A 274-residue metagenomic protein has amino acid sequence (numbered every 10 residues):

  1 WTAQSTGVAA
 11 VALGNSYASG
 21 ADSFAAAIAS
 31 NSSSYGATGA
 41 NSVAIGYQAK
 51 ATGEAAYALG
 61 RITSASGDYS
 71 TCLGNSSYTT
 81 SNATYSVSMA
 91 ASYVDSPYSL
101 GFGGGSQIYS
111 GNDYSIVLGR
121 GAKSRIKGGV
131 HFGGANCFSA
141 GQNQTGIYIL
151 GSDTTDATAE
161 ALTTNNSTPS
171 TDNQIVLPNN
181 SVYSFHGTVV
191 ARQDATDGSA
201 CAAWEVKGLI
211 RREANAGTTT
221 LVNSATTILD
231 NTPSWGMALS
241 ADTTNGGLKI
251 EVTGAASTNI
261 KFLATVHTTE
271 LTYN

Functional and structural regions predicted by a protein language model:
W1-I175, H267: Periodic small-residue-enriched repeat registers in elongated scaffold domains
S5, T79, R212, A241-T243: Generic beta-strand structural signal
S139-V182, V190-A202, N215-N259, Y273-N274: Surface-exposed ligand/attachment interfaces on beta-rich extracellular proteins
W204-L209: Compact beta-sheet-dominated globular domain cores
T258-V266: Edge beta-strands of jelly-roll/beta-sandwich modules across compartments, strongly enriched in secreted/luminal
V266-Y273: Short beta-strand-to-coil "C-cap" segments at the C-terminal boundary of structured domains/repeats, marking
